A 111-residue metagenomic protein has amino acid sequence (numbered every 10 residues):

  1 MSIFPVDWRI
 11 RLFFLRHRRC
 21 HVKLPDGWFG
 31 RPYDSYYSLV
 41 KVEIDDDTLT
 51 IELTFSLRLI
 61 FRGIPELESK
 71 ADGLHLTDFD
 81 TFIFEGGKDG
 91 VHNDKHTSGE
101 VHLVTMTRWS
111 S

Functional and structural regions predicted by a protein language model:
M1-L12, H21-S111: Short beta-rich binding modules
H17-R19: Low-complexity segments enriched in small/polar residues
